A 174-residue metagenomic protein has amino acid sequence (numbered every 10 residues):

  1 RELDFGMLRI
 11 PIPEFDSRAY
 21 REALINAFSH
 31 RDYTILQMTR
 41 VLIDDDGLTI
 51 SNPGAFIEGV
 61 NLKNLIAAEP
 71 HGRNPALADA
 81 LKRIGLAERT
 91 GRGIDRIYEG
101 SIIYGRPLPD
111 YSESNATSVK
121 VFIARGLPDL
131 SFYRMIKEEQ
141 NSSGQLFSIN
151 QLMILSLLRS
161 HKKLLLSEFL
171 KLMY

Functional and structural regions predicted by a protein language model:
R1-Y174: C-terminal regulatory or interaction extensions
